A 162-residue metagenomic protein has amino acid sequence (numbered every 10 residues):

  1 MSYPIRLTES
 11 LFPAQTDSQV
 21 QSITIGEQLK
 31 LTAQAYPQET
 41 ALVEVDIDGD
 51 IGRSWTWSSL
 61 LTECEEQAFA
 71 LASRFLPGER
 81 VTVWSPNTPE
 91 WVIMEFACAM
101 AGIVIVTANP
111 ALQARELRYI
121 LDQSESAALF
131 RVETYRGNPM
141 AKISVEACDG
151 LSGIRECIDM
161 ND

Functional and structural regions predicted by a protein language model:
M1-G26, V45: Flexible, non-catalytic linker and terminal segments flanking ANL/adenylate-forming cores
V20-V43, T62: A short N-terminal helical cap/helix-turn-helix that marks the beginning of AMP-binding/adenylate-forming
L29, M94, S144: Aromatic/hydrophobic pocket-lining residues that form π-stacking "cages" and hydrophobic walls in ligand
Q38, L42-F96, Q113-R118: Conserved AMP-binding/adenylate-forming core of the ANL superfamily
I103-D162: Structural core segment of the AMP-binding/adenylate-forming
